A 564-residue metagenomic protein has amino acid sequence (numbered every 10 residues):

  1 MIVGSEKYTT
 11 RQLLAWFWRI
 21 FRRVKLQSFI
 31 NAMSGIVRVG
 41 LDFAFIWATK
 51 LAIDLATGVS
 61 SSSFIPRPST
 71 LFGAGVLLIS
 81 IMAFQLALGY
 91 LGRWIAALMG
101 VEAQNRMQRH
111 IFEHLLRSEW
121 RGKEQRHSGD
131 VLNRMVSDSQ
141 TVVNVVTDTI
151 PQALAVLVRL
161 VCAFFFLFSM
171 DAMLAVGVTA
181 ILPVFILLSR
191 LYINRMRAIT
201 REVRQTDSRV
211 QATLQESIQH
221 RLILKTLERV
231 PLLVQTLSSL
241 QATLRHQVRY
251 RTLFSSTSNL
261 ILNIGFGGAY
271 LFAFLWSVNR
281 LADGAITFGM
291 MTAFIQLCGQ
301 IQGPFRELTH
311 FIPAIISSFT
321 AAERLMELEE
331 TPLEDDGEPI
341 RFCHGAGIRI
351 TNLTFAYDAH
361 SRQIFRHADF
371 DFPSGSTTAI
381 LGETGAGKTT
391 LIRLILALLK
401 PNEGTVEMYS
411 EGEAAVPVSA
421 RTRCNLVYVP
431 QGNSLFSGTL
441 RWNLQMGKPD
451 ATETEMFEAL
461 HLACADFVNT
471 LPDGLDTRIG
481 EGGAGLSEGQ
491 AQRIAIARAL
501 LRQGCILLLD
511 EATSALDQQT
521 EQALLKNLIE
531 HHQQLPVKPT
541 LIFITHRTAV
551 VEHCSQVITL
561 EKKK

Functional and structural regions predicted by a protein language model:
W18-K25, W120-R121, S137-V146, I150 (+8 more regions): An intracellular "coupling" helix at the cytosolic face of ABC transporter transmembrane type-1 domains
R23, Q27-V37, L78-I81, D148-E202 (+1 more regions): Transmembrane helices of ABC transporter permease
S28-L88, F168-M173, G284-F288, E411: Transmembrane helix-loop-helix hairpins at lipid-water interfaces of multipass membrane proteins, especially the type-1
A74-G89, L182-I186, S255-W276, F288-H310: Hydrophobic alpha-helical segments in the permease module
R109, E327, T405-E407, E411 (+2 more regions): ABC ATPase nucleotide-binding domain helical subdomain, centered on the C-loop/LSGGQ "ABC signature"
R229, L253, L297-L328: Cytosolic ends of transmembrane helices, especially the final helix of ABC transmembrane type-1 domains
T390, V427, G432, N443 (+1 more regions): ABC-family ATPase nucleotide-binding domain "signature/switch" substructure
L396: Helix-to-loop junction immediately C-terminal to a conserved catalytic motif
